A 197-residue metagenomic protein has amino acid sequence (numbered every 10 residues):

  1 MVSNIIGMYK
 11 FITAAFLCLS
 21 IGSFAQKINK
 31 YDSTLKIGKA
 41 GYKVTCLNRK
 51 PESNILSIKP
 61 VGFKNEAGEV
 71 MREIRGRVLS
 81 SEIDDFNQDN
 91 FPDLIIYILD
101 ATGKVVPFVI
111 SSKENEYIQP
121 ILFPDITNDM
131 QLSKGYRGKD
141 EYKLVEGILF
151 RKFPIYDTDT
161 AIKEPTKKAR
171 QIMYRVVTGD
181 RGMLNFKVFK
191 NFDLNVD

Functional and structural regions predicted by a protein language model:
V2-I12: Bacterial N-terminal signal peptides that target proteins for export
K10-A14, A25-G41, M130-D197: Acidic, small-residue rich beta-repeat scaffolds with periodic aromatic anchors
S20-G22: N-terminal signal peptide c-region/cleavage motif recognized by signal peptidases
F24-L79, K187-K190, N195-D197: Terminal domain-start segments
K39-T45, N87-I98, V145-K152: Acidic/hydrophobic-patterned starts of short beta strands in beta-sheet-rich repeat architectures
K50-P51, D100-G103, Y156-D159: Short glycine/acidic-enriched loop and turn motifs that connect beta-strands
I55-E66, K104-F123, M173-D180: Beta-propeller blade repeat segments, especially FG-GAP/WD-type strand-to-loop junctions in 6- to 7-bladed propeller
D84-I118: Mid-length scaffold segments of soluble, non-membrane domains
